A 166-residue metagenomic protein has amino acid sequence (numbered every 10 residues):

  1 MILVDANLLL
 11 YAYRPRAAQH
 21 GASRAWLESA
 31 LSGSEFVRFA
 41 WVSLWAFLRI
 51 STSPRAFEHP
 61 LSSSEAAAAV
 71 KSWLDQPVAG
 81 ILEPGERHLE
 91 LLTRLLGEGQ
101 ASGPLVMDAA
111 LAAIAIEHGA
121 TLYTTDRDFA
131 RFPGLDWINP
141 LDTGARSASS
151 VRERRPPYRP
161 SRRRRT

Functional and structural regions predicted by a protein language model:
M1, A112-T166: Acidic, PIN/NYN-like endoribonuclease modules and their adjacent C-terminal/linker elements
M1-F39, P54-A68, R146-R154, Y158-R165: Short, well-structured N-terminal submotif of metal-dependent ribonuclease cores
D5, D108, D126: Acidic active-site catalytic centers that drive phospho-/nucleotidyl reactions and related ester hydrolyses
N7-L8, W45, A109-A110: Active-site phosphate/pyrophosphate-handling residues
G33-S34, Q76-P77, H118, F132: Structured helix-beta-strand junction loops
R38-W41, T124: Short beta-strand segments at enzyme active-site cores
P60, V78-Y123, P157-P160: Active-site neighborhoods of divalent-metal-dependent phosphate/nucleic-acid chemistry enzymes
